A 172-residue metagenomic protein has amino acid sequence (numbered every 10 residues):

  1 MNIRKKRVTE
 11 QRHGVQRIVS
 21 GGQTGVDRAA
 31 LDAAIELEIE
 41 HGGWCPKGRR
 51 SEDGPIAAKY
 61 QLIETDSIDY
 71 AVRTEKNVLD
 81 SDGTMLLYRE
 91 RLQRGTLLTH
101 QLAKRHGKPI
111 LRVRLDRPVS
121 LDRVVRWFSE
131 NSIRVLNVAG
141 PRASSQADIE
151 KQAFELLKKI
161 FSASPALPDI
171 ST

Functional and structural regions predicted by a protein language model:
I3, R7-V135, R142, I149-S164: Acidic/glycine-enriched connector segments
P165-T172: Divalent-metal-activated hydrolytic enzyme cores
